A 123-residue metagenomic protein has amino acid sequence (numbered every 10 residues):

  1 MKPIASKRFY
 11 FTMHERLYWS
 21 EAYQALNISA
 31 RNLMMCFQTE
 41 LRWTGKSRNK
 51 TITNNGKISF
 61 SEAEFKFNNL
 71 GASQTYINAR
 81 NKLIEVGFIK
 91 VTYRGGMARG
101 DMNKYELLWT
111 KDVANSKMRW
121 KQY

Functional and structural regions predicted by a protein language model:
M1-A63: Short recognition helix of helix-turn-helix/winged-helix DNA-binding domains
H14, E106-L108: Residues in well-ordered beta-strands of folded domains
A25, D101, T110-V113: Intrinsically disordered, low-complexity peptide-like regions
N32, K104-E106: Generic structural signal for residues positioned in beta-strands
W43-N103: Winged helix-turn-helix DNA-binding recognition segment
L108-Y123: Short, amphipathic alpha-helical interaction segments positioned at domain boundaries
